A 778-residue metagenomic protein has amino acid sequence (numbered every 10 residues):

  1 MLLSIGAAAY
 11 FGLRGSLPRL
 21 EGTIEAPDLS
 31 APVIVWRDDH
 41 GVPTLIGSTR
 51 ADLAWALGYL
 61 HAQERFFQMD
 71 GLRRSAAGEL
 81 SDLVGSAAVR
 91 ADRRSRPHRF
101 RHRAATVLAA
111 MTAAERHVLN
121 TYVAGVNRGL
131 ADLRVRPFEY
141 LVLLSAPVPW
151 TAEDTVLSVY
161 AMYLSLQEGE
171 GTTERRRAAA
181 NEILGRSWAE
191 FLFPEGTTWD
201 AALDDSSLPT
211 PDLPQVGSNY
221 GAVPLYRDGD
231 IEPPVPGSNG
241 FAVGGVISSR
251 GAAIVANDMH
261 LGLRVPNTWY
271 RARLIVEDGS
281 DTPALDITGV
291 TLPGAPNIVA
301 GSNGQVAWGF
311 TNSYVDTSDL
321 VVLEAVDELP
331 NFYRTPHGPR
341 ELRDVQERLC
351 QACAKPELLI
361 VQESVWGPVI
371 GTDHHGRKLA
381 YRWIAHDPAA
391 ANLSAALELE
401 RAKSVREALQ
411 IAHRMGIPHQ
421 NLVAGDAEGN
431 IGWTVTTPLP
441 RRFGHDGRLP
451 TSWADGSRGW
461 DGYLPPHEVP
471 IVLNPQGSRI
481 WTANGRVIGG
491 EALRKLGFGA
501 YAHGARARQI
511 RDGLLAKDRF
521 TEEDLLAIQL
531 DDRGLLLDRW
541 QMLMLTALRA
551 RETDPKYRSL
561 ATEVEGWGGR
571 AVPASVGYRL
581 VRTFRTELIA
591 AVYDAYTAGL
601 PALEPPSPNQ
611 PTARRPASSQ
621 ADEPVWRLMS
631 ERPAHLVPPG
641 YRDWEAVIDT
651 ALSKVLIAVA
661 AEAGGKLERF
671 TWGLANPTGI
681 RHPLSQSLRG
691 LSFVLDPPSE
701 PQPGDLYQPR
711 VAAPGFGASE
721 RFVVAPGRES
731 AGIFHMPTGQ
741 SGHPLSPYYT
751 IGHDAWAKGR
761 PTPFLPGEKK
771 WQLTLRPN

Functional and structural regions predicted by a protein language model:
M1-A9: Hydrophobic membrane-insertion alpha-helices, especially the h-region of bacterial N-terminal signal peptides
A9-I254, M259, V265, E277-T282 (+3 more regions): Substrate-recognition/specificity elements adjacent to catalytic centers across diverse enzyme folds
G47, D52-G85, V306-L358, S457-R506 (+3 more regions): Gly/Pro-rich active-site capping loops and adjacent beta-alpha segments that organize cofactor/substrate pockets
L53-A56, R93-R94, H102-R116, A380-R382 (+5 more regions): Second-shell loop/turn segments in exported
V235, L274-N297, G301-G459: Glycine- and hydrophobic-rich flexible loops that cap the catalytic core of alpha/beta enzyme folds
G371, R377, I417-K517, R570-A571 (+3 more regions): Hydrophobic alpha-helical segments
K495-T553, Y557, E645-N778: Terminal end segments
T583-F670: Charged, long alpha-helical assembly modules
